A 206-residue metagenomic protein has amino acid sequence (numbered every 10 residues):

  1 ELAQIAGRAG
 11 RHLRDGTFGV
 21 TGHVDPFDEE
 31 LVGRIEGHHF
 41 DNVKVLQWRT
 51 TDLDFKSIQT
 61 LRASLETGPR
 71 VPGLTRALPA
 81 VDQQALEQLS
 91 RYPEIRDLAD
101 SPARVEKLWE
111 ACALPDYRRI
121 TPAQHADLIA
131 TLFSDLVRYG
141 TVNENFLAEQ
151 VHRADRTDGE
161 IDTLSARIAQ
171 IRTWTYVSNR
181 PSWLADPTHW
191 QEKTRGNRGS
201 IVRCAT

Functional and structural regions predicted by a protein language model:
L2-H39: Conserved segment of the helicase C-terminal RecA-like domain
G33, D41-T206: C-terminal accessory/connector segments of nucleic-acid motor ATPases
